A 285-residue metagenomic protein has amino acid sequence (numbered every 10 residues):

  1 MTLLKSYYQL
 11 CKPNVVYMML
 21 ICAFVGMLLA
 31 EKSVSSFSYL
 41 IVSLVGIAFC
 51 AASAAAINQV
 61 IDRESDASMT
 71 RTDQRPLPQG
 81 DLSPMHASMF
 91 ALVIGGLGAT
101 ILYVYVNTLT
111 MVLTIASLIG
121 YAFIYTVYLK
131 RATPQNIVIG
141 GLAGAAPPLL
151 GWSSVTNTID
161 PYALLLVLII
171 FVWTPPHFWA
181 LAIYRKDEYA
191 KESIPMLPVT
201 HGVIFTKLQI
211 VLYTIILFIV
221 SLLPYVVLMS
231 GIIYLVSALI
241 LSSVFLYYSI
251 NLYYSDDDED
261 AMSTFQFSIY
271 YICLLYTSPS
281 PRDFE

Functional and structural regions predicted by a protein language model:
C22, L29, S33-V60, V112 (+3 more regions): Membrane-embedded alpha-helical segments that form the functional core of polytopic membrane enzymes, especially those
C22-F24, I139-S153, F265-L275: Small-residue-rich segments of transmembrane alpha-helices in multi-pass membrane proteins, especially helix faces
L28-V42, A99-T110, P148-L168, L222-I233: Helix-coil boundary and interhelical linker segments in multi-pass alpha-helical membrane proteins
I61-Q79, W179-T206: Cytosolic, membrane-interface loops and tails of multi-pass inner-membrane proteins
R71-V112, V203-Y225: Multi-pass membrane catalytic core of lipid/isoprenoid biosynthesis enzymes
P84-S154: Intramembrane alpha-helical segments
S249-C273: Interfacial loop-to-transmembrane junctions
Y276-E285: Single conserved hydrophobic/aromatic residue that forms the stacking wall/gate of nucleotide- or nucleobase-binding
